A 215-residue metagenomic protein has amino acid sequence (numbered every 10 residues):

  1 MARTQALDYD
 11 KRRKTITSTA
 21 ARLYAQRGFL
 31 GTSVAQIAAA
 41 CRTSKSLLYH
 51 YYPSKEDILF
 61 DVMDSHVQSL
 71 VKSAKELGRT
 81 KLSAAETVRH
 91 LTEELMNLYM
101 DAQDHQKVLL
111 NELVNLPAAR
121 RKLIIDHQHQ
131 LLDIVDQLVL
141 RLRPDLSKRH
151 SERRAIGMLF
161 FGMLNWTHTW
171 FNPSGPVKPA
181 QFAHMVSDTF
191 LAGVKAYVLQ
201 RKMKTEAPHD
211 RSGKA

Functional and structural regions predicted by a protein language model:
M1-K11, V198-A215: N-terminal intrinsically disordered/low-complexity leader segments
M1-R27, T32-A40, D57-F60: Basic, helix-initiating cap at the start of DNA-binding domains
C41-Y52: Short hydrophobic/aromatic patch on the recognition helix
D61, K75-D101, G157-F160: Hydrophobic alpha-helical connector segments
Q68-V71, A118-P144, R154-M158, Q181-H184 (+2 more regions): Amphipathic alpha-helical packing segments from all-alpha helical-bundle domains
E94, R149-T169, Q181-G193, K214: Hydrophobic alpha-helical segments that form the core of small-molecule binding pockets and/or dimer interfaces
M96-D133, S147-K148, T169-F171: Short secondary-structure transition hinges
